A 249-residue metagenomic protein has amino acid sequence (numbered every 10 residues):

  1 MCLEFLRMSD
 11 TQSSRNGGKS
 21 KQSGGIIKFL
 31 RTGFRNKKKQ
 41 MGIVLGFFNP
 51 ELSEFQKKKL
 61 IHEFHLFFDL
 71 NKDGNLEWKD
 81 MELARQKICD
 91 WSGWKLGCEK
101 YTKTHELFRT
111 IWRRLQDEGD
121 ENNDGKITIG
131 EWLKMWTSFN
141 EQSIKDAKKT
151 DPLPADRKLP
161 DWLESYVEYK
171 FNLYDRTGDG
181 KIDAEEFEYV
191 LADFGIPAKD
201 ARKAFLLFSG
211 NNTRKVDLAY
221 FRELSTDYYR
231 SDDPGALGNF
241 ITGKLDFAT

Functional and structural regions predicted by a protein language model:
M1-K28, T32, G42-F47, A236: PEST-like, low-complexity acidic/proline-rich intrinsically disordered segments, predominantly at protein N-termini
R35-K100: The feature marks the first
N36, L52-L60, L107, W162-L163 (+2 more regions): Helix-boundary capping/turn motifs
E51, T102, R157, D161: Charge-dense, low-complexity intrinsically disordered segments
K57-I61, W78-R85, Y101, H105-W112 (+6 more regions): Generic preference for well-ordered alpha-helical elements
K72-D73, D179-K181: Conserved tryptophan-centered aromatic signature that marks the ligand-binding surface of SH3 and related Trp-rich
K95-K103, P152-D156: HEAT/armadillo-like alpha-solenoid scaffolds in large eukaryotic assembly and transport factors
I111-G178, Y189-T249: EF-hand and EF-hand-like Ca2+-sensor regions
